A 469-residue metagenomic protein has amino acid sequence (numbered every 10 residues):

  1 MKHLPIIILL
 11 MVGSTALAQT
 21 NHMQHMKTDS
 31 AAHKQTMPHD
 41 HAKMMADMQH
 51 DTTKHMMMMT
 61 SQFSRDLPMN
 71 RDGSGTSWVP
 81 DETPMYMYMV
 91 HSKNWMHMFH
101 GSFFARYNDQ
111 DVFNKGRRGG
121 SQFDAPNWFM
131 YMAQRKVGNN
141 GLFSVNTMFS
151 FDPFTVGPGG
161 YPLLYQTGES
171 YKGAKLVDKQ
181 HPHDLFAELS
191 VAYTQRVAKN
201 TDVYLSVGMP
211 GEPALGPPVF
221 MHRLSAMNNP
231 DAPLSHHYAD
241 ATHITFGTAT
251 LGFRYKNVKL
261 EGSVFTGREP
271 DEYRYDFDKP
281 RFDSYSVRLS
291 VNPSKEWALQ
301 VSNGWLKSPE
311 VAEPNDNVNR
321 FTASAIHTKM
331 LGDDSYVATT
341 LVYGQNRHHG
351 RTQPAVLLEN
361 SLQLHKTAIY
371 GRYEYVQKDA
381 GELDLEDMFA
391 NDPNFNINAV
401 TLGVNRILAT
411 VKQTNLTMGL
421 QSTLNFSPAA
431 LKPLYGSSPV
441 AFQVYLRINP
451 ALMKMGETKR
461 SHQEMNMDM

Functional and structural regions predicted by a protein language model:
A18-F104, G120, Q134-V137, N146 (+1 more regions): N-terminal periplasmic/intermembrane-space "pro-region" immediately following the signal or transit peptide
M87-Y88, G101, F129-R135, L189-Q195 (+8 more regions): Residues on the lipid-exposed face of transmembrane beta-strands in outer-membrane beta-barrel proteins
W95, G120-F129, H183-L189, H243-A249 (+6 more regions): Residues that define the transmembrane beta-barrel architecture of outer-membrane proteins
F103-D111, F149-T155, M209-P213, Y255-N257 (+9 more regions): Transmembrane beta-strands of outer-membrane beta-barrel pores
N139-F143, K199-V203, N257-E261, K295-V301 (+4 more regions): Repeated loop/turn-to-beta-strand initiation elements of outer-membrane beta-barrel proteins
F154-Y161, G168-L185, N303-A312, Y336-L357 (+1 more regions): Outer-membrane beta-barrel translocator/channel fold
V156-S290: Surface-exposed coil loops of outer-membrane beta-barrel proteins
L402, G436-M469: Outer-membrane beta-barrel "beta-signal"
